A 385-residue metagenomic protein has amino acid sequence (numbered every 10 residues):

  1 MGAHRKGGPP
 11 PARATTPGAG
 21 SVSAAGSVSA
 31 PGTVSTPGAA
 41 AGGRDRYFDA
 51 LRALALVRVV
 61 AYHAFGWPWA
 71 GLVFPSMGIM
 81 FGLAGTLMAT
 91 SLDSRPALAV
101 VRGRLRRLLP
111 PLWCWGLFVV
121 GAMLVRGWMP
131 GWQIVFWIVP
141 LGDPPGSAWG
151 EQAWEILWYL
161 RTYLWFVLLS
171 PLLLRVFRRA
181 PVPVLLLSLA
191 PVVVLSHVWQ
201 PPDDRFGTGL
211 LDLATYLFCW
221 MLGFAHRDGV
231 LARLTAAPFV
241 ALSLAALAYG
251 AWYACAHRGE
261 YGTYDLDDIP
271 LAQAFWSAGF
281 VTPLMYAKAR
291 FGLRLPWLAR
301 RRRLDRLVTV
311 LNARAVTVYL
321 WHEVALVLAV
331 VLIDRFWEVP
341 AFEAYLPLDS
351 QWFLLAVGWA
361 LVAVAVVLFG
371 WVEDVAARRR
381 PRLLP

Functional and structural regions predicted by a protein language model:
G2-G7, P11-T15, P37-P385: Alpha-helical transmembrane segments and their immediate juxtamembrane cytosolic regions
P17-P37: Compositionally biased, intrinsically disordered low-complexity segments enriched for polar/charged residues
